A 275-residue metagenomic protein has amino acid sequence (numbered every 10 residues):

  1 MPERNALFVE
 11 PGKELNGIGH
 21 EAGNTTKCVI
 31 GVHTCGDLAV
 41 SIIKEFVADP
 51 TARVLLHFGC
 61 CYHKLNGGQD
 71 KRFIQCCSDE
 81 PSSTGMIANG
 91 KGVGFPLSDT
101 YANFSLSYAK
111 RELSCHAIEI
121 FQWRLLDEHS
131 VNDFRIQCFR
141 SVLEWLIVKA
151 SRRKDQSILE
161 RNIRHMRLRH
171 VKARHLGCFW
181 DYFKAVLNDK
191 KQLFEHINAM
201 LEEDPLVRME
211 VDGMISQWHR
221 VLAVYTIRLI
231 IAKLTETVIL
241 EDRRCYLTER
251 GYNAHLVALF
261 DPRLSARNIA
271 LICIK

Functional and structural regions predicted by a protein language model:
M1-K275: Class I S-adenosyl-L-methionine
